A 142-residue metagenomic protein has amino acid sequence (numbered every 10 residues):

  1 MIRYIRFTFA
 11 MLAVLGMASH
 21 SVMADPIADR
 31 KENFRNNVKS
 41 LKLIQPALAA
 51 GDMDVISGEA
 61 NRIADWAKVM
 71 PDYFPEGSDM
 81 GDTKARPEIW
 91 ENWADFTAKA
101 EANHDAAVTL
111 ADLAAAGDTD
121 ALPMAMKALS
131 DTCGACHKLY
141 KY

Functional and structural regions predicted by a protein language model:
M1-F9: Bacterial N-terminal signal peptides that target proteins for export
T8-A18: Bacterial N-terminal signal peptides
A18, K127-S130: Processing junctions and N-termini across compartments
A18-A24: Sec/Tat signal peptide C-region and signal peptidase I cleavage site
A24-A128: Extracytoplasmic c-type cytochrome modules immediately beyond a signal peptide or single-pass transmembrane anchor
L129-K141: The canonical Cys-X-X-Cys-His
